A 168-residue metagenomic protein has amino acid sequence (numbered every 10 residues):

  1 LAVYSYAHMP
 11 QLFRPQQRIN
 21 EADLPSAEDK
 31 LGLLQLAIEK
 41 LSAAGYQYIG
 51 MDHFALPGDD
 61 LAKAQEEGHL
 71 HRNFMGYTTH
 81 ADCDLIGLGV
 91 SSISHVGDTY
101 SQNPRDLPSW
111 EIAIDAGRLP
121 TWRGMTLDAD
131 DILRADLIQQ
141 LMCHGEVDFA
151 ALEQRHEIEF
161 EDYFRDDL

Functional and structural regions predicted by a protein language model:
L1-I158: C-terminal scaffold of the Radical SAM
I158-L168: Short amphipathic alpha-helical interaction segments
